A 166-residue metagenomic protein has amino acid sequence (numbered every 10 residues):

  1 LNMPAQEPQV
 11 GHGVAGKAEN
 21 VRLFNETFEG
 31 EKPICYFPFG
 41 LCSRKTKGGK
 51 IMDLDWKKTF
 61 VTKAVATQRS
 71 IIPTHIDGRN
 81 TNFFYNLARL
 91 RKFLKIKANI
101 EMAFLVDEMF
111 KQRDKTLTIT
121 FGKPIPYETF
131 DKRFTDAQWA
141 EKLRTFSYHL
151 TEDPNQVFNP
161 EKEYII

Functional and structural regions predicted by a protein language model:
L1-E19: Membrane-interfacial amphipathic helices and adjacent loop/beta segments that form the lipid-substrate binding surface
G16-I166: Non-catalytic C-terminal accessory region of glycerolipid acyltransferases and related lyso-lipid remodeling enzymes
